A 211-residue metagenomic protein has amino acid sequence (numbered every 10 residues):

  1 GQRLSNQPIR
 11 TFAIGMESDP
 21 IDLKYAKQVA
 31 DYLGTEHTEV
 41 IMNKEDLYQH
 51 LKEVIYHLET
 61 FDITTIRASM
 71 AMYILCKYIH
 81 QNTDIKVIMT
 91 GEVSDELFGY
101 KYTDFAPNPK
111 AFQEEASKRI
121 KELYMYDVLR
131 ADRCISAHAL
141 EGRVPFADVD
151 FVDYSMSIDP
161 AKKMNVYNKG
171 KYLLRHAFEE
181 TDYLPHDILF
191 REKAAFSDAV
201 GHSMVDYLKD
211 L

Functional and structural regions predicted by a protein language model:
G1-D182, S197-K209: ATP-dependent adenylate-handling active sites, centered on carboxylate activation for C-N bond formation
L184-A195: Conserved S-adenosyl-L-methionine
